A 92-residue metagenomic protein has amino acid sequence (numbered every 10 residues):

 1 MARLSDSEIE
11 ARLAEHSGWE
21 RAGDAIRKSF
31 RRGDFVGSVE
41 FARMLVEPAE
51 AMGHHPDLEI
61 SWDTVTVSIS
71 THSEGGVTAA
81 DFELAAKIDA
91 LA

Functional and structural regions predicted by a protein language model:
M1-F35: N-terminal first-folded block
R3, E59-S61, T78: Non-catalytic, surface-exposed connector residues within folded enzymatic/regulatory domains
R12, M44-M52, K87, L91: Generic non-transmembrane alpha-helical segments
G18-R21, V46-P56: Short arginine-rich
A51-I60, T66, S70: Mid-chain, well-packed structural core segment of small domains
T64-L91: C-terminal structural segments of small proteins and small subunits
